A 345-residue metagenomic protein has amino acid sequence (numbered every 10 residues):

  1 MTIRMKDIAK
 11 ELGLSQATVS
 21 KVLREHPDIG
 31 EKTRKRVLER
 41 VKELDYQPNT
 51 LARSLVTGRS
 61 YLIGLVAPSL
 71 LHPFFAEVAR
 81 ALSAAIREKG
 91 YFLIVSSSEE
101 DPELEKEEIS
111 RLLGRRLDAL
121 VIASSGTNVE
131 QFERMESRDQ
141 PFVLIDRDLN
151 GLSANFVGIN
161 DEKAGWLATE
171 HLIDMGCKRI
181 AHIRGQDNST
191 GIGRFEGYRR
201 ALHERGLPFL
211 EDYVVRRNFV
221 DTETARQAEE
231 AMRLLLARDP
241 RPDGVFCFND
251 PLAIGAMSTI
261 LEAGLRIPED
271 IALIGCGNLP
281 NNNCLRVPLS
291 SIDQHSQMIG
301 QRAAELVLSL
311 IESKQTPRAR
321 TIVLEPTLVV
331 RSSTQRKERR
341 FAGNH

Functional and structural regions predicted by a protein language model:
M1-I3, K42-R80, E88-Y91, E99-D101 (+1 more regions): N-terminal helix-turn-helix/winged-helix DNA-binding helices and compositionally similar short basic alpha-helical
M1-Y61, Q335, F341-A342: N-terminal helix-turn-helix DNA-binding module of bacterial transcription factors
Q16-K21, L55-L71, H171, R179-Q186: Short beta-strand segments enriched in small/hydrophobic residues
E43, A81-K89, L113, E136-L144 (+1 more regions): Bacterial carbohydrate/catabolite-sensing allosteric modules
E43-N49, E103, A123-S125, E229 (+1 more regions): Short gly/ser/thr-rich secondary-structure transition/capping motifs
S69-H72, E99-E100, G126, G185-S189 (+1 more regions): Short histidine/acidic/glycine/proline-rich micro-motifs that form metal- and phosphate-coordinating active-site loops
A84-F132: Central regulatory/effector-binding core of bacterial HTH transcription factors
